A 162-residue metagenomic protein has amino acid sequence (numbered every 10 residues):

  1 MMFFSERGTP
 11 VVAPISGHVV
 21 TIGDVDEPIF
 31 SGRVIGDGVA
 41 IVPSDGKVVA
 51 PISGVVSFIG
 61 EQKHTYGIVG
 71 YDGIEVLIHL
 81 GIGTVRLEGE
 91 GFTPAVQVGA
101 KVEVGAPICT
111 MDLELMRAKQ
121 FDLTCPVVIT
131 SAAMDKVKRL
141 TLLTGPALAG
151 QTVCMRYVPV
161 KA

Functional and structural regions predicted by a protein language model:
M1-A162: Contiguous, well-folded functional domains in the mature portion of proteins
